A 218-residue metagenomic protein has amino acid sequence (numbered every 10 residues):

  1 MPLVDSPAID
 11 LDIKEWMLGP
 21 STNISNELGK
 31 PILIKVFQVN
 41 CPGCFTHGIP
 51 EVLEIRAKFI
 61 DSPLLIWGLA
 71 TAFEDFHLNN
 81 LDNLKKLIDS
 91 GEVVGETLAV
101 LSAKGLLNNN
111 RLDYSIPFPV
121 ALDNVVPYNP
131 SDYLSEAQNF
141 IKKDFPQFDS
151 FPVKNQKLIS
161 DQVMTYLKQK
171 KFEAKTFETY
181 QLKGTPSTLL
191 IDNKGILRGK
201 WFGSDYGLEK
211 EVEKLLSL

Functional and structural regions predicted by a protein language model:
M1, L106-N108, A174-E178: Short, P/G- and charge-enriched loop/turn segments at secondary-structure junctions
M1-S25, K157, D161-M164: N-terminal "domain-start" segment that seeds a small globular fold
I9, P42-G43, P50, P119 (+2 more regions): Proline-centered helix-kink/hinge sites
T22-L53, L65-L69: Short active-site neighborhood of thiol/selenol oxidoreductases, capturing the structured segment around
L28-K30, D61, L182, I191: Active-site acidic short loop of glycosyltransferases
P42, D75, P127-N129, L197 (+1 more regions): Flexible, glycine-rich phosphate/dinucleotide-binding loops and adjacent beta-alpha linkers at cofactor/substrate
T46-A137, D144-F151: Structural microenvironment flanking redox-active thiols in thiol-disulfide oxidoreductases
F140-L218: Thiol-/selenol-based redox modules, centered on thioredoxin-like and closely related oxidoreductase domains
